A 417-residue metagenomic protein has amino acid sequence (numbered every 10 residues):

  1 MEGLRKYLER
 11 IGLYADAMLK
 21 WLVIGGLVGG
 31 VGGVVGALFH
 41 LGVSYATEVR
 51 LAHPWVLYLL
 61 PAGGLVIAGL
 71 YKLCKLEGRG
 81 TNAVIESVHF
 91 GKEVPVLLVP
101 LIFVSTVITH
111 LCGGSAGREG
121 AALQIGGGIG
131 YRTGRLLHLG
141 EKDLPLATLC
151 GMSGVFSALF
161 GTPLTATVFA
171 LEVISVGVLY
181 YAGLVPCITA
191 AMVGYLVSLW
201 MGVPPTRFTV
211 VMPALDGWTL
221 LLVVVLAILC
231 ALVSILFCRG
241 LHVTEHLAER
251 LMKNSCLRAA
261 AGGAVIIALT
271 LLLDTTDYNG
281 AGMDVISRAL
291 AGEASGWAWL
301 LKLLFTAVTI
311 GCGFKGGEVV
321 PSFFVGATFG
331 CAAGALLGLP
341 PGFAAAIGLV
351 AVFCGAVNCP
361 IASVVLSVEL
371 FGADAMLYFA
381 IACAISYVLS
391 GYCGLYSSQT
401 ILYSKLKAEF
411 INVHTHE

Functional and structural regions predicted by a protein language model:
M1-E417: Alpha-helical transmembrane segments and immediately membrane-proximal extracytoplasmic
